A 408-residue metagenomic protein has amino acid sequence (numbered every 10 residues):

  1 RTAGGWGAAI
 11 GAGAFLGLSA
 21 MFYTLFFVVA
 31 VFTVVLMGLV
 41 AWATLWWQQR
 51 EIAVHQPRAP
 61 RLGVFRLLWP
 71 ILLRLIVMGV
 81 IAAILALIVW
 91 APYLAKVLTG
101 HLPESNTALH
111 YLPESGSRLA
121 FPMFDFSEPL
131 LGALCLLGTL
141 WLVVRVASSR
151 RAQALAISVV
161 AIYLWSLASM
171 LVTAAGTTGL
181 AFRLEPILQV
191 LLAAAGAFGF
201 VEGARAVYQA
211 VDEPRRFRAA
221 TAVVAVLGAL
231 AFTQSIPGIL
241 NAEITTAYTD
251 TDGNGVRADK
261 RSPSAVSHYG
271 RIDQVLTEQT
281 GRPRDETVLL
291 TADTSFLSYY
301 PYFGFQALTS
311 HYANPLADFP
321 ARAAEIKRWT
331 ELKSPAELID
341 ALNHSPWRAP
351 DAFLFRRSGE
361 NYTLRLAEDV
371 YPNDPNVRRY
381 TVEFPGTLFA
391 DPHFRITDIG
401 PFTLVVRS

Functional and structural regions predicted by a protein language model:
R1-A3, A14, F32-V40, T44 (+3 more regions): Transmembrane alpha-helical segments
T2-A9, Y23, A175-T178, D259-P263: Alpha-helix capping and helix-loop boundary segments enriched in small/acidic/polar residues
A8-A9, G17-S158: Transmembrane catalytic cores of multi-pass membrane glycosyltransferases and polysaccharide-assembly enzymes
L16-A20, A82-W90, V159-L171, L227-S235: Aromatic-anchored segments of alpha-helical transmembrane domains
Y23, F27, E185-L192, V224: Alpha-helical transmembrane segments of integral membrane proteins, emphasizing hydrophobic/aromatic residues
A83, A204-T245: Signature aromatic-anchored transmembrane alpha helix within multi-pass, membrane-resident enzymes that catalyze glycan
G100-S127, L155-F217, E243-T245: Membrane-helix boundary/interfacial segments in multi-pass membrane proteins
G228-T330, A341-V370, P392-R407: Short periplasmic/luminal acceptor-recognition loop of GT-C membrane glycosyltransferases, typified by
